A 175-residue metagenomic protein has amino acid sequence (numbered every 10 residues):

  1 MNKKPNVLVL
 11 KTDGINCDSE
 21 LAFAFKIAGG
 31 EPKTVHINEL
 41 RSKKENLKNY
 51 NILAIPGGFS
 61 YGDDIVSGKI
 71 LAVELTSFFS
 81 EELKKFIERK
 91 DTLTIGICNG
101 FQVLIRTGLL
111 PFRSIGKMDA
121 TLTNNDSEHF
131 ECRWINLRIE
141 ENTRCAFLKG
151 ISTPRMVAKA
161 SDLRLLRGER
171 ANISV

Functional and structural regions predicted by a protein language model:
M1-I97, F101-P111, K117, T123-C132 (+3 more regions): N-terminal beta1-alpha1 cap of cysteine-dependent amidohydrolase-like domains
I139-T143: Short acidic, glycine-rich loop/turn motifs
R144-V175: C-terminal and late-domain segments of enzyme folds
